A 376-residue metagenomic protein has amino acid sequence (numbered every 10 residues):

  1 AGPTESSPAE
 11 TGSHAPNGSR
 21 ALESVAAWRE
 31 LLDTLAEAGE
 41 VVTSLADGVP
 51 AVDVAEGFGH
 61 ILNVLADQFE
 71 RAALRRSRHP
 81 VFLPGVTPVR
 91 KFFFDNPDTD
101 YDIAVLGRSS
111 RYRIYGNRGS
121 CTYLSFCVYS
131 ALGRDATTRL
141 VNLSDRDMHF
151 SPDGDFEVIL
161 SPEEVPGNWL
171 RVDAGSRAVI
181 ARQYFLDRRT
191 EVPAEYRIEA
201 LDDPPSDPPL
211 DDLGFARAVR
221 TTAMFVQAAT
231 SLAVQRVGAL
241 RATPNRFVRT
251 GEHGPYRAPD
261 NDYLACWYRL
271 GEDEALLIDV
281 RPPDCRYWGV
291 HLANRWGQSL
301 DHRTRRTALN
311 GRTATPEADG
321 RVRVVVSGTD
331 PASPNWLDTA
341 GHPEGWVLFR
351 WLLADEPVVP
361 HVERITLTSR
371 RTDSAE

Functional and structural regions predicted by a protein language model:
P3-E376: A compositional/structural signature for long, glycine/proline-rich flexible linkers and loops on extracytoplasmic
